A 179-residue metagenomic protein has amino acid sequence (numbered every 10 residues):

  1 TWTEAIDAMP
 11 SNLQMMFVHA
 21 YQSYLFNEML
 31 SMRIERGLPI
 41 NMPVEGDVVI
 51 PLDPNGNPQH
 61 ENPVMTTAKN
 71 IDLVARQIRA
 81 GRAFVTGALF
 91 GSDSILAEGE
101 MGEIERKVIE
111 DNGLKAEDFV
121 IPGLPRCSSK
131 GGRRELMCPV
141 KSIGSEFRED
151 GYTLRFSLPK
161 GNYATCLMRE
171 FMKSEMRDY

Functional and structural regions predicted by a protein language model:
T1-Y179: Non-catalytic, substrate/partner-engaging modules appended to enzymatic cores
